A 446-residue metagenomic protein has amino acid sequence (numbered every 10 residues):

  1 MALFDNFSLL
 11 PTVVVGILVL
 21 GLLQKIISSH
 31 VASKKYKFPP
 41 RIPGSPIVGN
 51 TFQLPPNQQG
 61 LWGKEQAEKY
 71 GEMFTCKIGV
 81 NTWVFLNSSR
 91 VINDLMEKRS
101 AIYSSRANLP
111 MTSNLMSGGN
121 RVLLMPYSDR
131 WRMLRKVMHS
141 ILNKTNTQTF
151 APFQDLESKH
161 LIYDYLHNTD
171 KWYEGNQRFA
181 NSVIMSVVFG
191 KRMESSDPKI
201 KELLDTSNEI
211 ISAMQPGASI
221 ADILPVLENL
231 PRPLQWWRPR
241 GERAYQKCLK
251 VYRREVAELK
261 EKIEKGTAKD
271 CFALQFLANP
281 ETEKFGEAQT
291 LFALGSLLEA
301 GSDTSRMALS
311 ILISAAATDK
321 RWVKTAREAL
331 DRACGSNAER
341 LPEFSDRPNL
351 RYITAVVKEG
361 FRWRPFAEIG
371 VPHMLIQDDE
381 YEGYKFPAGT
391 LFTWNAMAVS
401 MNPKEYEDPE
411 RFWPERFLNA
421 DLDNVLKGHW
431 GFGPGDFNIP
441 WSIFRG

Functional and structural regions predicted by a protein language model:
A2-G119, D129, M133, D155-H160 (+5 more regions): N-terminal membrane-proximal hinge/A-helix region immediately C-terminal to the signal-anchor transmembrane segment
K35-P39, Q53-P56, K144-T149, D170 (+4 more regions): Conserved, non-catalytic sequence blocks in retroelement Pol enzymes and Pol-derived host proteins
P43-K64, T82, L109-F189, E202-E258 (+3 more regions): Cytochrome P450 catalytic-domain helical core, especially the substrate-recognition surface and oxygen-activation
T51-K64, E68-G71, K250, E339-G383 (+2 more regions): Conserved cytochrome P450 K-helix E-x-x-R motif and the immediately C-terminal K′/meander segment
N143, S219-A221, R240-A308, L350: Conserved cytochrome P450 catalytic core segment spanning the I/J/K helices
G295, E382, L418-G446: Cytochrome P450 heme-thiolate "Cys pocket" and heme-binding signature region
T304-A329, S442-G446: Cytochrome P450 catalytic-core helices
W394-D421, F432: Conserved cytochrome P450 K-helix/beta-meander segment immediately N-terminal to the heme-binding cysteine loop
